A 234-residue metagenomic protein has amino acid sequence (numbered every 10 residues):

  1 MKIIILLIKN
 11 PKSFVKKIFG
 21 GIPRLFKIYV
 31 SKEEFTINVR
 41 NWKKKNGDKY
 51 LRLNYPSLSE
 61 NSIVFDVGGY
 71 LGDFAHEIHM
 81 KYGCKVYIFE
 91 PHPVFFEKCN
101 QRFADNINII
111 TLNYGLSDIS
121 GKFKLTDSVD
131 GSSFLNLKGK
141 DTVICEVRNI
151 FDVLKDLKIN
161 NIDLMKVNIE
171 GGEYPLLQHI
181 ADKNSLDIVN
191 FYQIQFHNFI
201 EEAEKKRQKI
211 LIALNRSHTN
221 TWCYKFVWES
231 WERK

Functional and structural regions predicted by a protein language model:
M1-K234: Phosphate/nucleotide-binding beta-alpha loop and adjacent structural elements of enzyme active sites
